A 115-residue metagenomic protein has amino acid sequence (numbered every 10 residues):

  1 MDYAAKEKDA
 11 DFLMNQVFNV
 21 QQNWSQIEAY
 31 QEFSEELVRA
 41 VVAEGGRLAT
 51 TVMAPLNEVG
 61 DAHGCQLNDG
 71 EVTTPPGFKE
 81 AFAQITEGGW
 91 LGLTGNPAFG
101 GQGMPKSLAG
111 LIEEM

Functional and structural regions predicted by a protein language model:
M1-M115: Amphipathic, small/basic residue-rich leader segments at the start of a protein or domain
